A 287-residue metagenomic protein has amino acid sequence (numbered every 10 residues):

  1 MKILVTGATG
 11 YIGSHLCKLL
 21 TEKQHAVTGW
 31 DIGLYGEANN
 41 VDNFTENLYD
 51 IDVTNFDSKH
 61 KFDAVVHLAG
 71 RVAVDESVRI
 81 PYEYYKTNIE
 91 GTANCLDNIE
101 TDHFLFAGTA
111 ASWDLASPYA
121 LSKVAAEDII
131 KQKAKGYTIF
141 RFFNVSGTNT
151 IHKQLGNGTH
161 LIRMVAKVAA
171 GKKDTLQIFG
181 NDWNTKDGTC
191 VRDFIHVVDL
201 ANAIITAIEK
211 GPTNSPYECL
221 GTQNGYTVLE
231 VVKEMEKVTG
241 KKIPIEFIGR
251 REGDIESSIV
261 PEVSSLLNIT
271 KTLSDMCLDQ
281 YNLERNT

Functional and structural regions predicted by a protein language model:
M1-S146: N-terminal Rossmann-like NAD(P)+-binding domain of SDR-like oxidoreductases, especially those catalyzing
N39-D42, N149-Q154, C190-V191, V231 (+1 more regions): Short aromatic-enriched loop/helix-cap "lid" or pocket-rim segments at secondary-structure transitions that line
Y85, I89, A116-V124, Q154-R163 (+2 more regions): Short-chain dehydrogenase/reductase
N94, M164, T206: Alpha-helical scaffold segments in soluble metabolic enzymes
Q132, L161-K167: Basic phosphate/pyrophosphate-binding loop/patch that engages nucleotide-derived ligands
K167-T287: C-terminal substrate-binding subdomain of Rossmann-fold SDR/epimerase-dehydratase oxidoreductases
